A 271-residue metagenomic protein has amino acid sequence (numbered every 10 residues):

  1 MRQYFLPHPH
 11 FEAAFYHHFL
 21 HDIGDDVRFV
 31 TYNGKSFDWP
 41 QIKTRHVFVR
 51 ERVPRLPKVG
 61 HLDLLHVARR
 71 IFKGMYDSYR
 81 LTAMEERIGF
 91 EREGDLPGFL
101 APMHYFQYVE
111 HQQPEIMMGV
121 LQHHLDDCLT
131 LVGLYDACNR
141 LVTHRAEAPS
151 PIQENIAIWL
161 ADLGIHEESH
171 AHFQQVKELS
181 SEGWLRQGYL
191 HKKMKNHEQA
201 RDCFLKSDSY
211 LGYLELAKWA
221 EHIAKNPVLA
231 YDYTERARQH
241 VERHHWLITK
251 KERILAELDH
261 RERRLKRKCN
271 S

Functional and structural regions predicted by a protein language model:
R2-E91: Conserved DEDDh/DEDDy metal-dependent 3′-5′ exonuclease domain
R80-A148, Q153-E154: Acidic, Mg2+-coordinating catalytic module of metal-dependent nucleases/exonucleases that use a two-metal-ion mechanism
A146-Q153, V176-W184, D208-Y213, P227: Generic helix N-cap/helix-start motif at coil->alpha-helix transitions
N155, R186, E215, I254 (+2 more regions): "A position-specific structural signal for the A-helix of alpha-solenoid helical repeats
L160, H191, A220-E221, K266: Residue at a conserved register position within TPR or TPR-like alpha-solenoid repeats
L163, M194, I223-A224, C269: Structural motif corresponding to the intra-repeat A-B loop/turn of tetratricopeptide repeats
